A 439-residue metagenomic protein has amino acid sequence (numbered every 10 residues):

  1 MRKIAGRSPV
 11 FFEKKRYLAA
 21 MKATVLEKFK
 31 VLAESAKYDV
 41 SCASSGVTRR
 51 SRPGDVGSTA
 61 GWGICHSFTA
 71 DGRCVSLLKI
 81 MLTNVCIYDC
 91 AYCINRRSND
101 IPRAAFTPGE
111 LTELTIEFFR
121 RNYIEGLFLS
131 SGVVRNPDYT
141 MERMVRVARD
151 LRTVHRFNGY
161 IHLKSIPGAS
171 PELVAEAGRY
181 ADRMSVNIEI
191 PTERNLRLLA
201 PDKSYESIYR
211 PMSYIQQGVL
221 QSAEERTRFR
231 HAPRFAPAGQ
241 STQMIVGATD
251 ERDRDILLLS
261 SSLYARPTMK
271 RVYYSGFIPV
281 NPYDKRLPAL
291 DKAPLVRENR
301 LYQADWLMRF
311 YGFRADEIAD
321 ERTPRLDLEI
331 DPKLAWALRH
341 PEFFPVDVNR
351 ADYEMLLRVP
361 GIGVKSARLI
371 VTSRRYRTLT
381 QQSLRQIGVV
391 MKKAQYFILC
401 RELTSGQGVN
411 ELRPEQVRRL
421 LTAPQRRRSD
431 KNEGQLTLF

Functional and structural regions predicted by a protein language model:
R2-V85, V390, I398, G406-D430 (+1 more regions): Flexible, acidic/Gly-rich N-terminal and inter-domain linker regions that tether and position cofactor-handling modules
L77, C90, L129, V186 (+3 more regions): Conserved, mostly hydrophobic/aromatic
I80-G109: Canonical Radical SAM [4Fe-4S] cluster-binding loop centered on the CxxxCxxC motif and its immediate flanking residues
T112-E117, R135-I318: Conserved AdoMet/S-adenosylmethionine-binding subsite of the radical SAM
L290-A293, L307-P345: Alpha-helical ds-nucleic-acid-binding substructure associated with the helix-hairpin-helix region of base-excision DNA
R325-M355, Q381-F439: C-terminal extensions
S373-R374: Residue-level signature of tetratricopeptide-repeat
